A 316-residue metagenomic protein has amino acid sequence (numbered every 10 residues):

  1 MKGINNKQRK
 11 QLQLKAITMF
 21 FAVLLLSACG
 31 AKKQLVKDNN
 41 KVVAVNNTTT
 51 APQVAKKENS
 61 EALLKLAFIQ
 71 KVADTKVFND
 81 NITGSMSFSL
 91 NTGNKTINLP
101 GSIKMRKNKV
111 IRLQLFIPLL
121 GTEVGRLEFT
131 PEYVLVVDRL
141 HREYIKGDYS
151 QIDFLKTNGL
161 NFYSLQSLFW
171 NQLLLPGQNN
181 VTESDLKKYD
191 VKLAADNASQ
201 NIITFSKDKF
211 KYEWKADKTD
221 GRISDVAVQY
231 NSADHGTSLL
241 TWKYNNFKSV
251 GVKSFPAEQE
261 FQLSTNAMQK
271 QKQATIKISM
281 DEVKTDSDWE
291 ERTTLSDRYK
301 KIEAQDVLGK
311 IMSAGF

Functional and structural regions predicted by a protein language model:
G3-T18: Bacterial N-terminal signal peptides that target proteins for export
L25-A28: C-terminal motif of bacterial Sec signal peptides marking the signal peptidase cleavage site
G30-K95, A304-F316: N-terminal leader/targeting segments and the immediate start of mature chains
A31-L35, V181-K300: Gly/Pro-enriched, hydrophobic low-complexity segments that function as extracytoplasmic propeptides/linkers
L66-F68, R139-F210: Flexible, processing/modification-adjacent segments and terminal tails in exported/periplasmic/extracellular proteins
A73-I82, T92-I97, K104-R106, L127 (+2 more regions): Edge/loop elements at the starts and ends of beta-strands within beta-rich repeat scaffolds
F88-T92, I117, L263: Transmembrane beta-strands of outer-membrane beta-barrel pores
V110-Y163, S167, K301-Q305: An acidic-aromatic
